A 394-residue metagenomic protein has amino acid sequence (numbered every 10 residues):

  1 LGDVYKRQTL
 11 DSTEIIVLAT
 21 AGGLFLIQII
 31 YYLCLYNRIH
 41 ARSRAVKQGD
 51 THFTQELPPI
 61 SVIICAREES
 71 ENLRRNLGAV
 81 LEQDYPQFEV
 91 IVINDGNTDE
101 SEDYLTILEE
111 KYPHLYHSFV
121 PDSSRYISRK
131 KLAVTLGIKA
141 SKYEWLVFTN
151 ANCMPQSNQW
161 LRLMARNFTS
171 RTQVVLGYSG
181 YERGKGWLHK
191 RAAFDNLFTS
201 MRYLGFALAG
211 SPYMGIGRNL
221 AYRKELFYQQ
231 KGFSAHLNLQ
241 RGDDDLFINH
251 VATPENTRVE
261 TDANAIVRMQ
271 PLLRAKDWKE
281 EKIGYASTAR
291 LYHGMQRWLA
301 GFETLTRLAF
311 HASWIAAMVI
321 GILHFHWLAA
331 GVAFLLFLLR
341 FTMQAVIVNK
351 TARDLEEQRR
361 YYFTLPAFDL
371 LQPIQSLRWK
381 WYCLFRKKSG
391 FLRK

Functional and structural regions predicted by a protein language model:
L1-Y5: Short, small-residue-biased leader/transition segments that mark boundaries at the very start of proteins
K6-T54: N-terminal membrane-anchoring/stem segments of glycan-assembly enzymes
A41-K47, E69-E82: Short, well-formed alpha-helical segments that are part of the catalytic scaffolds of diverse glycosyltransferases
L77-S123: Acidic donor-binding segment of Leloir-type glycosyltransferases
Y112-A133, G137, Y143, L163-S234 (+3 more regions): Long helical/loop segments within the catalytic core of UDP-sugar-dependent glycosyltransferases, especially the large
Y143-M154: Short beta-strand-to-loop acidic/aromatic patch adjacent to the donor-nucleotide binding site
F168, V174-T199, E225-Y228, G232-R297: Catalytic donor/gating beta->alpha subdomain of glycosyltransferases that bind UDP-sugars
R307-S389: Membrane-embedded multi-pass helical conduit in multi-pass membrane proteins, especially envelope-biosynthetic
